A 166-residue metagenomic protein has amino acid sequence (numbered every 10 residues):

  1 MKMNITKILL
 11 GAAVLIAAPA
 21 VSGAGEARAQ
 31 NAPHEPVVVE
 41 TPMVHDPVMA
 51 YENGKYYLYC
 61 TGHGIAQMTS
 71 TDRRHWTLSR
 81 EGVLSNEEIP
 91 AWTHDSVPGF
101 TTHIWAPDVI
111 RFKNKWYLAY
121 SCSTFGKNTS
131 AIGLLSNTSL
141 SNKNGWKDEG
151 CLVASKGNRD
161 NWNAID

Functional and structural regions predicted by a protein language model:
M1-L10: Bacterial N-terminal signal peptides that target proteins for export
I5, G25-D166: Carbohydrate-active catalytic/glycan-binding domains of CAZyme proteins, especially the secreted or lumenal ectodomains
L10-A20: Bacterial N-terminal signal peptides
